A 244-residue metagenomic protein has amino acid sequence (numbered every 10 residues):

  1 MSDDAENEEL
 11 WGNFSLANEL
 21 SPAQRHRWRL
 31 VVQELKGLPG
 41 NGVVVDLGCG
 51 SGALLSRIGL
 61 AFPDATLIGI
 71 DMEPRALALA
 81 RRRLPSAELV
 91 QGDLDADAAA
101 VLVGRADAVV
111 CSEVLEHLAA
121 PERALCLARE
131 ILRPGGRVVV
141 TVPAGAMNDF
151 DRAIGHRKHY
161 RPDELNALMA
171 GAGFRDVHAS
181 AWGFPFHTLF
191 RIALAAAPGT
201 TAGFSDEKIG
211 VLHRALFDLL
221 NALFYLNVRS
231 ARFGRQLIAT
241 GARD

Functional and structural regions predicted by a protein language model:
M1-G104, A108, S112, E122-L125 (+4 more regions): Conserved N-terminal segment of class I S-adenosyl-L-methionine
V43, G136-R137: Short glycine-centered segments of the SAM/dcSAM-binding site in methyltransferase folds
S112-L115, T141: Residues lining the SAM
E122-P134: A short glycine-rich, Lys/Arg-flanked "PGG" loop and its adjoining helix->strand segment in the class I
V138-K158, P162-A167: Short, glycine-/aromatic-enriched active-site segment of Class I SAM-dependent methyltransferases
F150-I154, T188-L194: Short aromatic-enriched loop/helix-cap "lid" or pocket-rim segments at secondary-structure transitions that line
F174-P185: Conserved S-adenosyl-L-methionine
